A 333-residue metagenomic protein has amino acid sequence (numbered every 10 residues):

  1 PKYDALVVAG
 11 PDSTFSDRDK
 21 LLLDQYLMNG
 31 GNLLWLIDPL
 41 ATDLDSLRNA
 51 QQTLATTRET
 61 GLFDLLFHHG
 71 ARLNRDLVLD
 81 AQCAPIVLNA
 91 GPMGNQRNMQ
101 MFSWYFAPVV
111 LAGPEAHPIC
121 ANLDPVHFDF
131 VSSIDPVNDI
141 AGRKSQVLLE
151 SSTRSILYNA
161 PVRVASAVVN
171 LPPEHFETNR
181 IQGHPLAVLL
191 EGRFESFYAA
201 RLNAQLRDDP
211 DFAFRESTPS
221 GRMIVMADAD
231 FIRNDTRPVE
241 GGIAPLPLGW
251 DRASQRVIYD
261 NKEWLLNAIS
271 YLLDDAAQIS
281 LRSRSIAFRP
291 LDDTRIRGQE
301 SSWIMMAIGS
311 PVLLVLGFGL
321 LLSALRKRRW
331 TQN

Functional and structural regions predicted by a protein language model:
P1-A277: Acidic, S/T/G-rich, low-cysteine, solvent-exposed domains in lumenal/extracellular/periplasmic regions of secretory
L266-Q299: Juxtamembrane amphipathic/hinge helix adjacent to a transmembrane helix
P290-N333: C-terminal signal-anchor/stop-transfer transmembrane helix together with its immediate cytosolic, Lys/Arg-enriched
